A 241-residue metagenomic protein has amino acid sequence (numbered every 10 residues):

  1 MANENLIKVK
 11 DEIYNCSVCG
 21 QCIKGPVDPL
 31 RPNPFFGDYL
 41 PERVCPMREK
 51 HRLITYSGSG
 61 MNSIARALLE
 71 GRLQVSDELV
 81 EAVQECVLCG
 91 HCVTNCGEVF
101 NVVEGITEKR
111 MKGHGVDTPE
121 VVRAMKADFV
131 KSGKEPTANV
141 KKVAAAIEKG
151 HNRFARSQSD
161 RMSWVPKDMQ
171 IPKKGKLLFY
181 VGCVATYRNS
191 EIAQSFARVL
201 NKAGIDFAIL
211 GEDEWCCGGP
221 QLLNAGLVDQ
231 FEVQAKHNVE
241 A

Functional and structural regions predicted by a protein language model:
M1-Q21, P29-P34, Y39, L53 (+1 more regions): Ferredoxin-like iron-sulfur electron-transfer modules
K10, T55-A241: Iron-sulfur-cluster electron-transfer modules
V18-K24, M47, L88, E98 (+1 more regions): Disulfide-rich extracellular modules and peptides
C19-N33, N95-E104: Short regulatory "switch" loops immediately downstream of catalytic or recognition motifs within protein catalytic
E42-V44, K176-L177: A common structural microfeature
R43-S57: Short amphipathic helix-turn modules centered on a small-residue break
